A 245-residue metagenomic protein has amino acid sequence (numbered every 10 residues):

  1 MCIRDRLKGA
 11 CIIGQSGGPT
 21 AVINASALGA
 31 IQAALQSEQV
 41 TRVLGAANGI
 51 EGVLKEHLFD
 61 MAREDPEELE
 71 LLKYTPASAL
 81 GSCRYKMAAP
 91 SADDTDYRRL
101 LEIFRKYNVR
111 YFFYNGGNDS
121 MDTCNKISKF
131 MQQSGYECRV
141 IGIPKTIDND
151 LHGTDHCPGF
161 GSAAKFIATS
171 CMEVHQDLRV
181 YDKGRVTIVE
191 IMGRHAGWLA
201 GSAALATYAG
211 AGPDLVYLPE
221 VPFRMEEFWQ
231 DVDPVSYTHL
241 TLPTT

Functional and structural regions predicted by a protein language model:
M1-D5, T238-T244: Conserved small/polar residues in nucleotide/adenosyl-binding loops
R4, E56-R110, M172: Glycine-rich oxoanion-binding loops at beta->alpha junctions
R6-H57: N-terminal phosphate-binding or glycine-rich loops at protein starts, especially the Walker A/P-loop of NTPases
A10-T20, A79-R84, R110-G116, G142 (+2 more regions): Short glycine-rich or small-residue beta-strand-to-loop segments that form or flank ligand, phosphate, metal/Fe-S
S16-G18, A46-E51, R84-Y85, G117-N118 (+2 more regions): Short, ordered loop/turn segments at secondary-structure junctions
T20-A30, V53, Y97, N118-N125 (+2 more regions): Short glycine/serine/threonine-rich phosphate/pyrophosphate-binding segments that cradle anionic phosphate groups
L28-S37, F59-P66, K126-R139, H156-S162 (+1 more regions): A glycine- and small-aliphatic-rich helix-loop capping segment at beta-alpha/alpha-beta transitions that lines
Y114-G116, D122-M131, C157-L240: Accessory alpha-helical/coil subdomains and C-terminal extensions that flank or cap enzyme catalytic cores
